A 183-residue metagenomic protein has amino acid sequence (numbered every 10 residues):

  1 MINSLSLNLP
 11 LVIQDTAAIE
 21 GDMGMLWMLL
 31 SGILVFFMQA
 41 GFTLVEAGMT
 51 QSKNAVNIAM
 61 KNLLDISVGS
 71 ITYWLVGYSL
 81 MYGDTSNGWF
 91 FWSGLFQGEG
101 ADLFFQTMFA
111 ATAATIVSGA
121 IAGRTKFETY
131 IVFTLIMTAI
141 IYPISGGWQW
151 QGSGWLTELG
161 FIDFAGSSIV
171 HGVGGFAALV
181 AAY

Functional and structural regions predicted by a protein language model:
I2-Y183: Hydrophobic alpha-helical transmembrane bundles of multi-pass membrane proteins
